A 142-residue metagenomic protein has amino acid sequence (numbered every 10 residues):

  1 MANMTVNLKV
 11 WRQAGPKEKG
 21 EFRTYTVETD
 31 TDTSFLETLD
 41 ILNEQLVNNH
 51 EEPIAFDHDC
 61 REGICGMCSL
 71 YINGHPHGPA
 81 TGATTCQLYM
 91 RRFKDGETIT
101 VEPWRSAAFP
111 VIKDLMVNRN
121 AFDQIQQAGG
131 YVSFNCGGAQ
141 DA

Functional and structural regions predicted by a protein language model:
M1-A142: Signature of N-terminal electron-transfer/Fe-S-associated modules in redox systems
